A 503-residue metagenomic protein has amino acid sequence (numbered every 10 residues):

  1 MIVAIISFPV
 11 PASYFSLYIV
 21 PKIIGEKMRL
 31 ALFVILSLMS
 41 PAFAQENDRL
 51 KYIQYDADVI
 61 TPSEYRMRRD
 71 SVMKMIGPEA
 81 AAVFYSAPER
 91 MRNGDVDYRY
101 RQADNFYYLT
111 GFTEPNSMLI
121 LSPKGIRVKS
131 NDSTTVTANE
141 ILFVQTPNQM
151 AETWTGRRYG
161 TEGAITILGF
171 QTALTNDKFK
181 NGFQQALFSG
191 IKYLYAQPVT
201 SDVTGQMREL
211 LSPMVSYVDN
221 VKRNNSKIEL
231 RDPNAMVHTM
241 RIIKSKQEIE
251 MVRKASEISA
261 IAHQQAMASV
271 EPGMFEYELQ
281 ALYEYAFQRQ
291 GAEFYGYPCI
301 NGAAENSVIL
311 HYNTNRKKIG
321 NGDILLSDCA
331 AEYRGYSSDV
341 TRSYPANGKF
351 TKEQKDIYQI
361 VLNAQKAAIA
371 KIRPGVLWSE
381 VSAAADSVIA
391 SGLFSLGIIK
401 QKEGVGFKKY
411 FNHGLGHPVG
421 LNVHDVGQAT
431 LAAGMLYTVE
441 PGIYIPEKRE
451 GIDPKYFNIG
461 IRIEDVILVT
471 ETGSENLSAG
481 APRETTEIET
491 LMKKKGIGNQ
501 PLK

Functional and structural regions predicted by a protein language model:
M1, K27-M28: Initiator methionine at the very start of the polypeptide chain
V3, A44-K503: Active-site neighborhoods and metal-handling regions in enzymes and metal-associated proteins
Y14-K27: Short, Lys/Arg-enriched N-terminal segments with co-localized hydrophobic residues within the first ~10-30 amino acids
M28-V34: Sec-dependent signal peptide recognition, specifically the positively charged N-region followed immediately by
L36-A44: Hydrophobic h-region of N-terminal signal peptides that target proteins for export in Gram-negative bacteria
